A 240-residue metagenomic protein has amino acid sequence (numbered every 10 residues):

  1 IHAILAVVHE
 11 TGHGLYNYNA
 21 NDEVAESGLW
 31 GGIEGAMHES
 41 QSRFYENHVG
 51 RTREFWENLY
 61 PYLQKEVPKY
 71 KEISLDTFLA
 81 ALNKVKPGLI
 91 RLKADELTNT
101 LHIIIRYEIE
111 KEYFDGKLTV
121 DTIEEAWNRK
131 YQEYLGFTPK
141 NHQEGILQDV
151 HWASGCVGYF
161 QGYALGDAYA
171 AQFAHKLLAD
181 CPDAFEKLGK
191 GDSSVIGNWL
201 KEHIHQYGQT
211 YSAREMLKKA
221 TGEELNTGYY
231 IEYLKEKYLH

Functional and structural regions predicted by a protein language model:
H2, L29-A36, E96: Alpha-helix capping and helix-loop boundary segments enriched in small/acidic/polar residues
H2-N21, E39-R43: Active-site recognition of the HExxH zinc-binding catalytic motif
G14-D22, L75-K84, P139-I146: Active-site-adjacent bridging/hinge elements
E23-S27, R51-P61, V120-D121, F185: Acidic/polar loop patches that form or flank catalytic/metal-binding clefts of enzymes that bind anionic ligands
E26-L29, I90-E96, V150: Active-site-adjacent structural elements in folded domains
G31-Y70: Post-HExxH zinc-binding segment in Zn-dependent metallohydrolases
E66-G88, L92-I105: All-alpha helical catalytic cores of prenyl diphosphate-utilizing isoprenoid enzymes
I103, Y107-H240: C-terminal, non-catalytic "cap/extension" segments appended to globular domains
